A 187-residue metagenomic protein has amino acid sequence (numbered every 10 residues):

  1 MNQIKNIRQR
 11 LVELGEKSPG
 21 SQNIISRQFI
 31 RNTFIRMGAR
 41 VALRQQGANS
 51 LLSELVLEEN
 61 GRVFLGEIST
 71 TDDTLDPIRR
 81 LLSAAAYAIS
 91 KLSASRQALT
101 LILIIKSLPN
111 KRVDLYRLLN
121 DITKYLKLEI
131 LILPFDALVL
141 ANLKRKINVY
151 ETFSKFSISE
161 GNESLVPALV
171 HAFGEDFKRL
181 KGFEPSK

Functional and structural regions predicted by a protein language model:
M1-I24, K187: Interdomain/boundary linker segments immediately adjacent to catalytic/signaling cores
N32-N49, E58: A short acidic/basic microdomain associated with nuclease active sites
G47, K106-D114: Acidic, metal-coordinating catalytic cores used for nucleic-acid/nucleotide bond scission and strand-transfer chemistry
V56-G66: Active-site beta-strand-loop-beta-strand hairpin of nuclease catalytic cores that positions key catalytic residues
E67-S69, I102-P109: Conserved beta-strand segments of the P-loop GTPase G domain that flank and frequently precede/overlap
D72-A85, K111-L115: Active-site-adjacent loop/helix micro-motif of nuclease/hydrolase catalytic cores
L82-S95: Short, basic/hydrophobic alpha-helical segments
L92-R96, N110, Y116-K187: Charged, structured surface patches that assemble and position nucleic-acid processing machinery
